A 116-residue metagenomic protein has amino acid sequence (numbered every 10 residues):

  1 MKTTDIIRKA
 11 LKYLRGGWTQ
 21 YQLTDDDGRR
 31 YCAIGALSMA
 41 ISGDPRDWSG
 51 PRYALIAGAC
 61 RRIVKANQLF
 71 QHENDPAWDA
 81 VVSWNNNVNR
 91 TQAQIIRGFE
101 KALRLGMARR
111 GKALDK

Functional and structural regions predicted by a protein language model:
M1-K116: Domain-length accessory/inserted modules outside core catalytic folds
